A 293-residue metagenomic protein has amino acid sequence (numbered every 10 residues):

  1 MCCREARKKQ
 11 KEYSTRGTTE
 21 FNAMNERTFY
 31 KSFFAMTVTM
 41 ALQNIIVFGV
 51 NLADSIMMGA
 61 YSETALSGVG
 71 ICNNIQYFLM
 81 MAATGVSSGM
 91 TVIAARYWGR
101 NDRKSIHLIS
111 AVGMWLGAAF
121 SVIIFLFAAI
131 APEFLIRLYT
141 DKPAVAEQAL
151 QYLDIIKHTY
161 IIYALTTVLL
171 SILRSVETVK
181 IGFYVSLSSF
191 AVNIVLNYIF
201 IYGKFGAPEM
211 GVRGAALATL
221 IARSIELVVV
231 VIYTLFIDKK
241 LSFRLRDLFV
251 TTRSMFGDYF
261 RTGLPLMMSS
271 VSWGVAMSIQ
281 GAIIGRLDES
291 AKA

Functional and structural regions predicted by a protein language model:
M1-M40, A94-I161, A207-G263: Short alpha-helical transmembrane segments in multi-pass integral membrane proteins
F29, A41, A53-M57, A65 (+6 more regions): Hydrophobic alpha-helical segments typical of transmembrane helices and their membrane-interface/capping positions
Y30-G49, A53, I75-A82, H158 (+4 more regions): Residue-level signal for short hydrophobic patches within transmembrane helices of multi-pass membrane transporters
I45, G49-S67, I136-P143, I201-M210 (+1 more regions): Helix-terminus/linker motif at the lipid-water interface of multi-pass membrane proteins
V47, N51-D54, M58, M80-S87 (+13 more regions): Alpha-helical transmembrane segments and their lipid-water interface positions in multi-pass membrane proteins
L66-A129, Y163-G182, A276-G281, G285 (+1 more regions): Small-residue-rich hydrophobic transmembrane alpha-helices
G117, L173-I199, R213-L220: Alpha-helical transmembrane segments of multi-pass membrane transporters/permeases
K240-A293: Acidic, glycine-rich loop-and-beta core segments that form the ion-binding/anion-interacting portion of active sites
